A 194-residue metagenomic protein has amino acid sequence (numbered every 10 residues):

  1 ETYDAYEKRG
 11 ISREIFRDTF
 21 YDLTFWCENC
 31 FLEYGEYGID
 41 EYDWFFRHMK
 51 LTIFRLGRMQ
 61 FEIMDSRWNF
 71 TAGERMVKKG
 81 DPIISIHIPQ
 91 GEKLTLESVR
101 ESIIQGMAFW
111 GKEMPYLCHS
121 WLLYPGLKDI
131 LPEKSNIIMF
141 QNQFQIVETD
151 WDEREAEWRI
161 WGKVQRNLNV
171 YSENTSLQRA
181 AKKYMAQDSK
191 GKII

Functional and structural regions predicted by a protein language model:
E1-L94, G111-P115, G126-I194: Non-catalytic substrate-recognition and accessory regions of acyl/acetyltransferase enzymes
T95-W110: Well-ordered, non-membrane alpha-helical segments in soluble/globular domains
W121-Y124: An acidic- and aromatic-residue-enriched active-site/binding cleft used to recognize and process polar
